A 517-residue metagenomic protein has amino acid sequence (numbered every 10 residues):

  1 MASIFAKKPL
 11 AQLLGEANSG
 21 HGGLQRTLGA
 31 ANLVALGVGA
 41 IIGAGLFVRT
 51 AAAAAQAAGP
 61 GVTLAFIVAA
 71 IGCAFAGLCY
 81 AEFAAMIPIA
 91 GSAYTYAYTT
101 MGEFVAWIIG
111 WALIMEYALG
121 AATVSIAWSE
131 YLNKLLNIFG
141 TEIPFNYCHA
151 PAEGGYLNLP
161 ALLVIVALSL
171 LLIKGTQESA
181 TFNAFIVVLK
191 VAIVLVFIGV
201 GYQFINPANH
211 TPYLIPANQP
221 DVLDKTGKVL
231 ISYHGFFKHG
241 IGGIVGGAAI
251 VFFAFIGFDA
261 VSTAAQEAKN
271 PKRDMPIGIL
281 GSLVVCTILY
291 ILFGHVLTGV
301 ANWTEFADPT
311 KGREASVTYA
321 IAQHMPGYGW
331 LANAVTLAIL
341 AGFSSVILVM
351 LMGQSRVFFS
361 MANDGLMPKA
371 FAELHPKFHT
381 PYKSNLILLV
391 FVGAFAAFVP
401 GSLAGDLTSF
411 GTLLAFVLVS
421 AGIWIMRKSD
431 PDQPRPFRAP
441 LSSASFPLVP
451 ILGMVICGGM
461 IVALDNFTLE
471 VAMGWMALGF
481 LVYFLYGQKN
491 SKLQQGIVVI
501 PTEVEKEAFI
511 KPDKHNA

Functional and structural regions predicted by a protein language model:
M1-R49, A55-P60, A74-L78, I87-A90 (+3 more regions): Membrane-interface "cap" regions at the ends of multi-pass membrane proteins
Q25, V48-P151, V285, L292 (+1 more regions): Extracellular loop-to-transmembrane helix junctions
F47, I89, A112-E130, I250-A268 (+3 more regions): Membrane-helix boundary/coupling elements in multi-pass transport proteins
T95-Y96, G102, N133-F145, P216-H239 (+4 more regions): TM-loop-TM module centered on a large, flexible mid-protein loop between adjacent transmembrane helices in multi-pass
S129, Y156-N218, I279-L283, T408-V419 (+1 more regions): Membrane-interface loop-to-helix entry segments
K134, I193-V200, F358, T408-R435 (+2 more regions): Hydrophobic alpha-helical segments of multi-pass membrane transport proteins
E153-Y156, L168, A370-Y382, F416-T468 (+1 more regions): C-terminal membrane-solvent junction of multi-pass transporters and transport-like membrane proteins
I205, D406-L407, G411-T412, S443-A517: A generic transmembrane alpha-helix motif of multi-pass inner-membrane proteins
